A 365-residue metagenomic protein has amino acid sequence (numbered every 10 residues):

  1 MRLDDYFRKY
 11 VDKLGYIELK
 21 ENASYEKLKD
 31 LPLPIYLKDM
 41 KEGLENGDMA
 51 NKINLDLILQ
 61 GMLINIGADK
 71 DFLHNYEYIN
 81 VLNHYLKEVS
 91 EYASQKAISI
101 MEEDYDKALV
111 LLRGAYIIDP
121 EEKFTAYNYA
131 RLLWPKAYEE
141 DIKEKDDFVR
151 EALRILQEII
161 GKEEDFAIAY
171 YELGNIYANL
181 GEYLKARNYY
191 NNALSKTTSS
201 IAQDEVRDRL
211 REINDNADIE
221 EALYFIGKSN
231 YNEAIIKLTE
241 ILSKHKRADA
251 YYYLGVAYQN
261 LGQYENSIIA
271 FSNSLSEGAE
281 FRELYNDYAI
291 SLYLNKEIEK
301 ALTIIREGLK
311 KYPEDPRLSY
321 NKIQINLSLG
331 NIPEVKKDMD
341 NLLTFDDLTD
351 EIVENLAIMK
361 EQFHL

Functional and structural regions predicted by a protein language model:
S90, K123-F124, A167-I168, I201 (+5 more regions): Helix-start (N-cap) detector for alpha-helical repeat units in TPR-like alpha-solenoids, especially tetratricopeptide
E103-D104, G181, S229, G262 (+2 more regions): Residue-level detector of the short coil/turn that links helix A to helix B within each tetratricopeptide repeat
I118, K162-E163, K196, S243-K244 (+3 more regions): Structural marker of alpha-solenoid helical repeat scaffolds
N128, E172, V206-R209, Y253 (+4 more regions): Canonical tetratricopeptide repeat
